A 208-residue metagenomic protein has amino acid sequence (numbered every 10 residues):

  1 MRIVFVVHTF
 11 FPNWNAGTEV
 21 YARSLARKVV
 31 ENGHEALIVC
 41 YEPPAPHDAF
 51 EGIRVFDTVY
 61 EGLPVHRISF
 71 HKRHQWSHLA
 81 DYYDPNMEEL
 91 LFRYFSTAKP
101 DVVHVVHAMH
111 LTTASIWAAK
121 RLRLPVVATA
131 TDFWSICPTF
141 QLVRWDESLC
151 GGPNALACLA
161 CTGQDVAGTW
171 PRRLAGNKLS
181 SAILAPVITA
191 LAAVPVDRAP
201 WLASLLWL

Functional and structural regions predicted by a protein language model:
M1-D57, P64, S96, L122-L124: N-terminal subdomain of nucleotide-sugar transferases
I3, V102, A119-Q164: Active-site proximal beta-strand in glycosyltransferases
P12, A45-D48, L111-A114, W134-T139 (+1 more regions): Short catalytic/ligand-binding loop motif for oxyanion handling, primarily in non-cytosolic enzymes, centered on
G17, D48-G52, L79, P138-V143 (+1 more regions): Short aromatic-enriched loop/helix-cap "lid" or pocket-rim segments at secondary-structure transitions that line
T18-E19, Y83-P85, A108: A conditional alpha-helix N-cap/helix-loop micro-motif detector
V39-K99, L156, C161-A199: A conserved catalytic-core segment of Leloir-type glycosyltransferases
R93-L111, P125-T129: Short N-terminal targeting/anchoring amphipathic segment
W207-L208: Conserved, well-ordered alpha-helix/loop/beta-strand core segments that scaffold catalytic motifs
